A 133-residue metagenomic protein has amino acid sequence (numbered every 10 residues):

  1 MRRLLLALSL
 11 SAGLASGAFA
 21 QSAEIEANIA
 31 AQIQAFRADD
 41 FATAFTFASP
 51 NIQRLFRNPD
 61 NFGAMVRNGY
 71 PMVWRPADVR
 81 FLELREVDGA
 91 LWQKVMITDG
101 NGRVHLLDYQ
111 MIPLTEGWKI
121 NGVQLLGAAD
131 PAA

Functional and structural regions predicted by a protein language model:
L5-A15: Bacterial N-terminal signal peptides
L10, Y70-R75, T98-G102: Short, solvent-exposed secondary-structure boundary motifs
S16-A20: Sec/Tat signal peptide C-region and signal peptidase I cleavage site
A23-A31, F41-D88: Short solvent-exposed beta->alpha transition segments
E83-A133: Exposed beta-sheet edge and beta->alpha loop/turn motif
